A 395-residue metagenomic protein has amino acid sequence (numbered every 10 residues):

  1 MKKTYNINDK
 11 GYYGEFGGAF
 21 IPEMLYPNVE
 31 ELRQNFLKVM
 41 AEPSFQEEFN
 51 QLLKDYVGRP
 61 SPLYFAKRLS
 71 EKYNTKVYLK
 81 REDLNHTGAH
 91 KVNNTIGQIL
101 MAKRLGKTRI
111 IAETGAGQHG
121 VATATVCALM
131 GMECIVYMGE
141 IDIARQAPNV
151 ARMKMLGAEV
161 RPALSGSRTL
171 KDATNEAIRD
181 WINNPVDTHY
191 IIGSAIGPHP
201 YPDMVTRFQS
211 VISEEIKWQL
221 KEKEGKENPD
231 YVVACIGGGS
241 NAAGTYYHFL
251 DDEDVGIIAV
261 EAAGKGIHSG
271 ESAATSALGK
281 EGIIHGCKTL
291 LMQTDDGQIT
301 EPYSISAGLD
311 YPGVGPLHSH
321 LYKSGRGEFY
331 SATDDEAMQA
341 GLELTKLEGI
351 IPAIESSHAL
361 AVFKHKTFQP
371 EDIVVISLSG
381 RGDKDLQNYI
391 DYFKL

Functional and structural regions predicted by a protein language model:
K2-G17, E30-K107: Positively charged, low-complexity intrinsically disordered leader regions
R81-N94, I110-G120, G166, Q209 (+5 more regions): Active-site nucleophile and cofactor-binding loops and adjacent substrate-binding regions of central metabolic enzymes
H86, A102-G139, E227-N241, I257-V260 (+1 more regions): A short, small-residue-rich loop immediately preceding and capping a beta-strand
G88, V92-Q98, A112-M130, A144-A147 (+4 more regions): Short glycine/serine/threonine-rich phosphate/pyrophosphate-binding segments that cradle anionic phosphate groups
I111, H119-A177, H268-K280, N388-K394: Active-site-proximal loop->helix
K171-D180, D187, S194-V255: Glycine-rich ThDP/TPP pyrophosphate-binding loop and its adjacent helix/strand module within ThDP-dependent enzymes
T174-I178, I182-P200, D251-D254, A259-I350 (+1 more regions): Active-site/ligand-binding loops adjacent to catalytic centers
I236, S240, D334-K394: Claisen-condensing/thiolase-fold acyl-transfer catalytic domains that form or cleave C-C bonds in fatty acid
